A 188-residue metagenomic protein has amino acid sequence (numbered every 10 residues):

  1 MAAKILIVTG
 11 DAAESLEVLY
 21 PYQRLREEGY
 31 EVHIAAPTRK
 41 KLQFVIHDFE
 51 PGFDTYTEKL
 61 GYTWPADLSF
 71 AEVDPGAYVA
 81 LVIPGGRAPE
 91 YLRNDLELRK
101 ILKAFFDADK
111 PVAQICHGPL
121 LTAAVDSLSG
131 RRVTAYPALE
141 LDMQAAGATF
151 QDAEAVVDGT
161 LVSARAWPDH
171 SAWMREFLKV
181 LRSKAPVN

Functional and structural regions predicted by a protein language model:
M1-A108, V112, L121-G130, E140-N188: Extended, subdomain-level signal for the structured scaffold at the beginning of enzyme domains
C116: Catalytic nucleophile serine of serine hydrolases, specifically the conserved "nucleophile elbow" pentapeptide
V133: Anionic-ligand binding patches
